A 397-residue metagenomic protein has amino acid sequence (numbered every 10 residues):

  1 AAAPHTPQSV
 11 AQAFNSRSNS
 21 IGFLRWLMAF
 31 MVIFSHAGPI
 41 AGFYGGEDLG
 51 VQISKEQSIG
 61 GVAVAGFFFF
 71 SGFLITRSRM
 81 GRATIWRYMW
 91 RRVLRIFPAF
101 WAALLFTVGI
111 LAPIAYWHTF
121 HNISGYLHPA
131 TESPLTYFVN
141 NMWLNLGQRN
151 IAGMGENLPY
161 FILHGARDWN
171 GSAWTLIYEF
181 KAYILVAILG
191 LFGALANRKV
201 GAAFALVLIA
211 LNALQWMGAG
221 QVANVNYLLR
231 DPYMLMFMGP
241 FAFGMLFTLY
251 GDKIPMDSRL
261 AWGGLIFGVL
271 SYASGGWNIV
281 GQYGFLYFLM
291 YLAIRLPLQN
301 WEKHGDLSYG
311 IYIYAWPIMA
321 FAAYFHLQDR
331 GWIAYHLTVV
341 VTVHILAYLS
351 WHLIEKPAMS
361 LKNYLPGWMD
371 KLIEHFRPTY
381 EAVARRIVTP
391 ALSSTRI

Functional and structural regions predicted by a protein language model:
A1-Q12, I110, P255, W316-I397: C-terminal "closing" transmembrane helix and its immediate cytosolic amphipathic cap in multi-pass membrane proteins
A2-Q8, A63-R92, A99-G125, I318 (+2 more regions): Juxtamembrane transmembrane-helix termini
S18-N19, V51-V64, H164-Y178, M217-P240 (+3 more regions): Interfacial loop-to-helix transition and helix-capping segments at the boundaries of transmembrane helices
N19-R79, F97-F100, L235, A293 (+1 more regions): Functionally critical transmembrane alpha-helices in membrane proteins and complexes, commonly lining
Q52-Q57, W101-F180, F285-F288: Membrane-interface helix-loop-helix regions
G66, F241, G263-K356: Alpha-helical transmembrane segments of multi-pass integral membrane proteins
I75-A83, I110-A115, I188-N197, L214 (+5 more regions): Structural signal for the C-terminal ends of transmembrane alpha-helices and the immediately following loop
F180-I209, T248-R259, R330-G331: Solvent-exposed interhelical
